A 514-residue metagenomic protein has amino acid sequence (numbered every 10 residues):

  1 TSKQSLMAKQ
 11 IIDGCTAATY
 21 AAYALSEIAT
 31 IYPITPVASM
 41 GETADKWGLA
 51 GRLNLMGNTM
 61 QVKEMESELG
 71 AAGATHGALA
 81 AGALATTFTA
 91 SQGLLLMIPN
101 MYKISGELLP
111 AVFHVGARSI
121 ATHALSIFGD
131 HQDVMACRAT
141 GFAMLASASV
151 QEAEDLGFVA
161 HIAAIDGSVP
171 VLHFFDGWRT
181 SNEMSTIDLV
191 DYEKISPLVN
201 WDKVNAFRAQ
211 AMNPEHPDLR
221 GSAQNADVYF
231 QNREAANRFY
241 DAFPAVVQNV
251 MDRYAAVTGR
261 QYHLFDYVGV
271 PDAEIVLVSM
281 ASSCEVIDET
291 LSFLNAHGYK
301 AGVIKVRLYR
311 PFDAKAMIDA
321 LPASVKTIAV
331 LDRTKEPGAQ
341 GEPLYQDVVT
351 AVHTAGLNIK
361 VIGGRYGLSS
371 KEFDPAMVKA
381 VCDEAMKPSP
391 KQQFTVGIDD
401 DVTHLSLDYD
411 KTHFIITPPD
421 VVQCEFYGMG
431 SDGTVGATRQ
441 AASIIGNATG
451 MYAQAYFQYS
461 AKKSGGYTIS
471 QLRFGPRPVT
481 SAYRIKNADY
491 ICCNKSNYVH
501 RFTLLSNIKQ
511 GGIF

Functional and structural regions predicted by a protein language model:
S2-A136, G141, F158, G177 (+3 more regions): Thiamine diphosphate
I28-E64, V257, P271, V276-R307 (+1 more regions): Anionic-ligand anchoring segments at beta-strand to alpha-helix junctions in alpha/beta enzyme folds, i.e., glycine
M40-D45, A74-G77, M97-M101, T122-F128 (+9 more regions): Short acidic, glycine/serine/threonine-rich loops at helix termini
M56-M60, V171-D266: Conformationally flexible catalytic loops at phosphate/diphosphate-handling active centers
E68-L69, H123-F142, M317-E336, F457-K495: A structural-propensity feature for long, helix-poor, extended segments
I127-G177, W201-D202, T350, T354-G367: Conserved thiamine diphosphate
T327-I415: Peripheral docking tails and interdomain loops at the edges of cofactor- or intermediate-handling domains
S506-F514: ADP-ribose/adenylate-binding Rossmann-like module
